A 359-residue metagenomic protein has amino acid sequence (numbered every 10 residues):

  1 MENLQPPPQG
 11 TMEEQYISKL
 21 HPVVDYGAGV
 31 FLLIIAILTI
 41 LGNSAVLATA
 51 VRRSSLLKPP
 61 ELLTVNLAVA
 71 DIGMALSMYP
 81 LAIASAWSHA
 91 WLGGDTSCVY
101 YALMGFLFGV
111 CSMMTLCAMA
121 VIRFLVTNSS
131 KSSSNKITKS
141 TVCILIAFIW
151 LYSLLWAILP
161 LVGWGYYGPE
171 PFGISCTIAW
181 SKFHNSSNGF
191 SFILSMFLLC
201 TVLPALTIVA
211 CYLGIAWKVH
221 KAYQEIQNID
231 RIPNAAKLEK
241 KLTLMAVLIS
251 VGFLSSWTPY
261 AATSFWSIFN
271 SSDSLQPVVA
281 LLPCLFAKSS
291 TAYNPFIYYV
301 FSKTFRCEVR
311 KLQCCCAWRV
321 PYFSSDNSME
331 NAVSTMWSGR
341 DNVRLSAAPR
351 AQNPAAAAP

Functional and structural regions predicted by a protein language model:
M1-K19, K221-K240, K303-P359: Intrinsically disordered regulatory tails of 7TM GPCRs
Q9-S18, A90-L103, S140, L155-V202: Loop architecture of class A 7-transmembrane GPCRs
H21-V30, P59-M119, V126-S134: Extracellular TM2-ECL1-early TM3 structural module of rhodopsin-like
V24-R52: First transmembrane helix
L32-I35, G73-H89, A102, G109-L116 (+5 more regions): Helix-to-loop junction signature of class
F108-A118, L125, S129-T177, L203-G214: Fourth transmembrane helix
F183-N185, F197, W217-S256, Y260: Intracellular effector-coupling site of seven-transmembrane GPCRs, centered on the ICL3-to-TM6 transition
I208, S255, A261-F265, L281-V333: Seventh transmembrane helix
